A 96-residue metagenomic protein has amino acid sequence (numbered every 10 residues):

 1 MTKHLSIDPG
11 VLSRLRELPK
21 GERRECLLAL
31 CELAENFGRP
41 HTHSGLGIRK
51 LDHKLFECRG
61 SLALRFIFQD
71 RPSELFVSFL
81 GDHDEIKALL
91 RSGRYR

Functional and structural regions predicted by a protein language model:
T2-H4, S13-R16, R24, F56 (+1 more regions): Enriched for short, Lys/Arg-rich terminal
I7-D8: N-terminal alpha-helical segment
L12, L27-C31: Generic alpha-helical structural signal
R23, G38-T42, H83: Residue-level signal for secondary-structure boundary elements
E32-R59: A short, surface-exposed loop/turn module that caps and links secondary-structure elements
